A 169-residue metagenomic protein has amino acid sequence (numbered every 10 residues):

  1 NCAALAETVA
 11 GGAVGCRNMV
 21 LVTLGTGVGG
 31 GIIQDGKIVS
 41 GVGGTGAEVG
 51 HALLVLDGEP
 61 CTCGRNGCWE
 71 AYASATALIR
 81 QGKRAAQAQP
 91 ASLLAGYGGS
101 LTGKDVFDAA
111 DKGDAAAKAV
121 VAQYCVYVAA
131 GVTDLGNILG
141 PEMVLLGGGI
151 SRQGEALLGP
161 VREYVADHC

Functional and structural regions predicted by a protein language model:
N1-A4: N-terminal glycine/serine-rich phosphate-binding loop of ATP-dependent small-molecule kinases, especially carbohydrate
A6-C16, I33, I38, L53-C169: ATP-binding/phosphotransfer module of carbohydrate and carboxylate kinases, centering on a glycine-rich
V20-G27, G31-I33: Short beta-strand segments
T45-E48: Structural signature of FAD isoalloxazine-binding scaffolds in flavoprotein oxidoreductases
